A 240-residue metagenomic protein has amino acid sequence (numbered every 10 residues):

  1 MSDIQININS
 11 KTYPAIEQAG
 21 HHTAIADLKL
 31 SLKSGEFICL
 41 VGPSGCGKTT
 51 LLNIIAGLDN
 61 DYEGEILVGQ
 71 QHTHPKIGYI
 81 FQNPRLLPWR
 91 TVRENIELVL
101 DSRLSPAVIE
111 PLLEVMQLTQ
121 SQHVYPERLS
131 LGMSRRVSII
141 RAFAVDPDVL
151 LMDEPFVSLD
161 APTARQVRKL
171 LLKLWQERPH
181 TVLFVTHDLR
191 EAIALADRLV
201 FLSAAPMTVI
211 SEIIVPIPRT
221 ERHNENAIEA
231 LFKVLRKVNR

Functional and structural regions predicted by a protein language model:
V41-P43: The feature captures the beta-strand-to-loop junction immediately N-terminal to the Walker
A56: Helix-to-loop junction immediately C-terminal to a conserved catalytic motif
E63-P75: Conserved ABC transporter NBD signature motif
L104-S121, L172-K173: Conserved ABC ATPase "signature" region
Y125-L129, M133: Conserved ABC ATPase signature
A144-D148: A short, proline-enriched helix->beta-strand linker immediately N-terminal to the Walker B motif in ABC-type P-loop
L150-E154: Catalytic Walker B motif of ABC-type/P-loop ATPase nucleotide-binding domains
